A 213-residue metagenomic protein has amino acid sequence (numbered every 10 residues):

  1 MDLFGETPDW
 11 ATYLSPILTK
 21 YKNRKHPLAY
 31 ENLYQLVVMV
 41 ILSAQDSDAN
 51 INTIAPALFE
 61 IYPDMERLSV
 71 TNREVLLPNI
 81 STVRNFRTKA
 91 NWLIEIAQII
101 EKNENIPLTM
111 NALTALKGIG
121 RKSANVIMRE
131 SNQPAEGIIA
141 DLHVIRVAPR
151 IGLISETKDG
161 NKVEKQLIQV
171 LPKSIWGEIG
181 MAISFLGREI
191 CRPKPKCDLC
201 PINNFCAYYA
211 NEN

Functional and structural regions predicted by a protein language model:
D2-N213: Catalytic cores of DNA base-excision repair glycosylases
